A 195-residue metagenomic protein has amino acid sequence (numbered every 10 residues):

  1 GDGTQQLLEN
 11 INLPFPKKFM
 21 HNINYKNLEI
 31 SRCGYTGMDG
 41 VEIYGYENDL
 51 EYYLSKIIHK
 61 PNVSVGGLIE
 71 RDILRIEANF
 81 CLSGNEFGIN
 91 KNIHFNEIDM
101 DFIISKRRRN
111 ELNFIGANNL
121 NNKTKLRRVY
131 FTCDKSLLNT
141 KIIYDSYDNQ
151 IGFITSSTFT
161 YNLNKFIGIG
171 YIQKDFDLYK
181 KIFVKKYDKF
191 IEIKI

Functional and structural regions predicted by a protein language model:
G1-I195: Conserved, structured C-terminal
